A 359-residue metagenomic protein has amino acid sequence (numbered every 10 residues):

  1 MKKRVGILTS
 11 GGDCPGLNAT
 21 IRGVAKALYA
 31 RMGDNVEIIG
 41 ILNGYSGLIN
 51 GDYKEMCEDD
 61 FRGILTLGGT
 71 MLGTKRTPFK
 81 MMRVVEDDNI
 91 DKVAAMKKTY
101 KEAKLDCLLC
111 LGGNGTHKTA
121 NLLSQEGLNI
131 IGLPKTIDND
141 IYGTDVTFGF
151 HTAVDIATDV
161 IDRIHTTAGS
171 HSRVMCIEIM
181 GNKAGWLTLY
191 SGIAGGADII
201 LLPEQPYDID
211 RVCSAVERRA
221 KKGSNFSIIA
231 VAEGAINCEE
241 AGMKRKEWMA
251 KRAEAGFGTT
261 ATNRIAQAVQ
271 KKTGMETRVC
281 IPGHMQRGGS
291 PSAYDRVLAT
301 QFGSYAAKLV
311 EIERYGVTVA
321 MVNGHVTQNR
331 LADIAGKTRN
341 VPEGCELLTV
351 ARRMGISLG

Functional and structural regions predicted by a protein language model:
M1-T9, T20-K104, G115, N237-G242 (+6 more regions): A cross-family phosphate/adenosyl-ligand binding-site feature
L8-N18, M180: Short, glycine-rich nucleotide/cofactor-binding loops
S10-D13, I41-S46, R76-T77, G113-T116 (+6 more regions): Short, ordered loop/turn segments at secondary-structure junctions
T20-V24, N114-L128, T188: Short Gly/Thr/Asp-enriched flexible loops that form oxyanion-binding sites at enzyme active sites
M32-G33, L123-T147, H151, L201-D208: Short, acidic/small-residue loops that bind anionic groups at enzyme active sites
T99, C110-G112, A120-L122, F150-H171 (+1 more regions): Accessory alpha-helical/coil subdomains and C-terminal extensions that flank or cap enzyme catalytic cores
G143-V154, G289-R296: Short beta-strand elements at the ligand-binding edges of bilobed clamshell
